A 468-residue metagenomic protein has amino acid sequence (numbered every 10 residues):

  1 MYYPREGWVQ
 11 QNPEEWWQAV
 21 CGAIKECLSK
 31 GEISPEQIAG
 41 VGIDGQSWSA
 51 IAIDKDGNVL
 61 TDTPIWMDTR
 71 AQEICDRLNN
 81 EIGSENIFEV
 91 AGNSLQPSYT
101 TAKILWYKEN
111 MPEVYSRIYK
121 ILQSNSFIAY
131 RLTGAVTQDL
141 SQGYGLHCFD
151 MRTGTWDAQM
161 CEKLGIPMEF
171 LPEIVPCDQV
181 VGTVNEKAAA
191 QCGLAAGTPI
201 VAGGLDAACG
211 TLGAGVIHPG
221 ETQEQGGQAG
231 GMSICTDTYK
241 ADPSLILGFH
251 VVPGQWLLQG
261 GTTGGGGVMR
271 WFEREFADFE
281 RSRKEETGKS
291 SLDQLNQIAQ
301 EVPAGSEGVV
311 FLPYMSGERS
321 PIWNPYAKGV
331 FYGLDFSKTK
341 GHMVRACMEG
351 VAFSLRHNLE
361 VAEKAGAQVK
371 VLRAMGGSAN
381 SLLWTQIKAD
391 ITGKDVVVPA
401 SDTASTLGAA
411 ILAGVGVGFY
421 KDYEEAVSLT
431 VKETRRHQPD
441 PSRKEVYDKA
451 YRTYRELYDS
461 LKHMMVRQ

Functional and structural regions predicted by a protein language model:
M1-T61, E89, A189-A190, L194-P199 (+4 more regions): N-terminal glycine/serine-rich phosphate-binding loop of ATP-dependent small-molecule kinases, especially carbohydrate
M1-Y2, M67-T69: A short acidic/small-residue loop/turn micro-motif
R5, S29-W66, S94-T100, N125 (+3 more regions): Short beta-strand-loop/turn "lid" adjacent to the catalytic site in phosphate-handling enzymes
P13, Q72, N79-T137, Q142 (+3 more regions): Active-site core segments that coordinate phosphate-bearing ligands/cofactors across diverse enzyme families
E32-P35, D44, M168, V216 (+1 more regions): Alpha-helix termination/capping residues and helix-transition junctions
